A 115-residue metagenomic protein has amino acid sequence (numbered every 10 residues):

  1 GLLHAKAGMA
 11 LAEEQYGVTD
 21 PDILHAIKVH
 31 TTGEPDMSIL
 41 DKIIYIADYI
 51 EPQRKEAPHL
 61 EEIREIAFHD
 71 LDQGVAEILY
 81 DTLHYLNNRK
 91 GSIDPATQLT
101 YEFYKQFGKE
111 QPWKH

Functional and structural regions predicted by a protein language model:
G1-E77: Divalent metal-dependent catalytic cores for phosphoryl transfer on phosphate-bearing substrates
H84-H115: Charged phosphate-binding loop/patch that engages nucleotide di/tri-phosphates or the phosphate backbone of nucleic
